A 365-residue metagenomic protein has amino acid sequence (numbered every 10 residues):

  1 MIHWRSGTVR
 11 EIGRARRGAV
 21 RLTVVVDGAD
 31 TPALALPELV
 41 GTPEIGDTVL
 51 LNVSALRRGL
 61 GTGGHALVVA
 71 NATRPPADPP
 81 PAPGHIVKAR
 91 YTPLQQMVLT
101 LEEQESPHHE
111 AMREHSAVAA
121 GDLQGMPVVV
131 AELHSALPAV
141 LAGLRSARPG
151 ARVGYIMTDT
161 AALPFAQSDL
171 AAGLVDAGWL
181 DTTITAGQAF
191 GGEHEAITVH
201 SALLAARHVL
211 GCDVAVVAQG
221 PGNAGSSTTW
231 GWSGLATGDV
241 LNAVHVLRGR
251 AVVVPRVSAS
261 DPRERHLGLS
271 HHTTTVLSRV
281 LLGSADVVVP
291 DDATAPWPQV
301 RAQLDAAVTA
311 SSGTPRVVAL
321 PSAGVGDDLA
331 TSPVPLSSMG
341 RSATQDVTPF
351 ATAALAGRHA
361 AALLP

Functional and structural regions predicted by a protein language model:
M1-G125, R148-R152: Extended, charged alpha/beta regions that create polyanion-binding interfaces
I2-V26, R145-G150, F165, D169-A218 (+1 more regions): Non-transmembrane, aqueous-exposed alpha-helical and coiled segments at domain scale
L39-D47, G63, V69-P83, P127-A131 (+3 more regions): Accessory terminal and edge-of-domain segments that mediate assembly/interaction and cofactor placement around
P43-L51, A55-L56, L60, A89-T92 (+6 more regions): Long, contiguous hydrophobic alpha-helical segments, chiefly transmembrane helices and signal peptides
R58, A162, S260: Flexible, glycine-rich phosphate/dinucleotide-binding loops and adjacent beta-alpha linkers at cofactor/substrate
L99-A196: Phosphate-binding glycine-rich loops and their immediate beta-loop-alpha structural context
